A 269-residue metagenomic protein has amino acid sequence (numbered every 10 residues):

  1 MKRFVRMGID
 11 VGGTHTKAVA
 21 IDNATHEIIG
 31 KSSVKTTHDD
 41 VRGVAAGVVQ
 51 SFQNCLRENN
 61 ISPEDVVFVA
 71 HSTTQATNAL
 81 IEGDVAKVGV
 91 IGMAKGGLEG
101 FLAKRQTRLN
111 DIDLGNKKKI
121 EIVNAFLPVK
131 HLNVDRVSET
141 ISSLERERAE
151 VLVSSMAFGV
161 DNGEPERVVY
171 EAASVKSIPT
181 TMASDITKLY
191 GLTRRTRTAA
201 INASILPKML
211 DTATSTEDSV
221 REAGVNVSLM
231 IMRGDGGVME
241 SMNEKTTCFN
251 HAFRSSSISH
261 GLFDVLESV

Functional and structural regions predicted by a protein language model:
M1-V269: N-terminally biased helix-coil "hinge/interface" segments that flank
